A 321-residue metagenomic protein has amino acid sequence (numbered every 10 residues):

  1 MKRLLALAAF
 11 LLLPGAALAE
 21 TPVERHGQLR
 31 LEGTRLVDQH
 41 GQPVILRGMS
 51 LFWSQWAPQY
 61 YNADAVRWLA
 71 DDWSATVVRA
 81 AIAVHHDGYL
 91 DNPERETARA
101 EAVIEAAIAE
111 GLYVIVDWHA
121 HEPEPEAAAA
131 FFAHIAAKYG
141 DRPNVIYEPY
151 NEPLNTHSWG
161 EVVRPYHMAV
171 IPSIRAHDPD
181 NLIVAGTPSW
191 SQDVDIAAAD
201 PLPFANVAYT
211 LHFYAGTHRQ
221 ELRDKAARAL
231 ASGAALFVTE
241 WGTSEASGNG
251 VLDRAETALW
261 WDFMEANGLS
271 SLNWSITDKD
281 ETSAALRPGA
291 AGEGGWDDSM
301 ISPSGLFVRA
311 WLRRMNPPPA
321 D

Functional and structural regions predicted by a protein language model:
L4-L13: Sec-dependent N-terminal signal peptides
A17-A19: Boundary at the C-terminal end of the N-terminal hydrophobic targeting segment
V23-L29, W53, P58, S74-T76 (+4 more regions): Extracellular glycoside hydrolase catalytic/binding regions
E32-A106: Active-site-adjacent substrate/metal-binding segments within catalytic domains of carbohydrate-active enzymes
R67-L69, D91-E110, A120-G140, Y147: Active-site and adjacent substrate-binding regions of carbohydrate-active enzymes
P319-D321: Short, solvent-exposed mixed-charge patches
